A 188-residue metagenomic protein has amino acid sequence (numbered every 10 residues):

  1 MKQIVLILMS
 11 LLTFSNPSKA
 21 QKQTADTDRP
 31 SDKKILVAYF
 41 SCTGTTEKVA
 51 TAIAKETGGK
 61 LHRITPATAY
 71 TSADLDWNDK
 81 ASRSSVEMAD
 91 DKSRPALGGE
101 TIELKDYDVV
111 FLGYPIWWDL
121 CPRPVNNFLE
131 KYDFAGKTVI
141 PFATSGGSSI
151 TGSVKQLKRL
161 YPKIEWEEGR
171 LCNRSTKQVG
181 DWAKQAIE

Functional and structural regions predicted by a protein language model:
M1-Q23: Bacterial Sec-dependent N-terminal signal peptides
S18-Y107, D119-C121, E130, V179-E188: N-terminal beta1-alpha1-beta2 submodule of the flavodoxin-like/Rossmannoid cofactor-binding fold
E100-T101, N126-T138: A short, gly/pro- and small-residue-rich
Y107, G136-K137, Y161: Short, well-ordered alpha-helix to beta-strand connector turns
Y114-P115: Glycine-rich, N-terminal phosphate-binding loop of Rossmann-like dinucleotide-binding domains
L129, T144-I150, V154, K177-G180 (+1 more regions): Conserved N-terminal glycine/acidic-rich loop preference
I140-N173: Short, glycine-/small-residue-rich phosphate/pyrophosphate-handling segment
